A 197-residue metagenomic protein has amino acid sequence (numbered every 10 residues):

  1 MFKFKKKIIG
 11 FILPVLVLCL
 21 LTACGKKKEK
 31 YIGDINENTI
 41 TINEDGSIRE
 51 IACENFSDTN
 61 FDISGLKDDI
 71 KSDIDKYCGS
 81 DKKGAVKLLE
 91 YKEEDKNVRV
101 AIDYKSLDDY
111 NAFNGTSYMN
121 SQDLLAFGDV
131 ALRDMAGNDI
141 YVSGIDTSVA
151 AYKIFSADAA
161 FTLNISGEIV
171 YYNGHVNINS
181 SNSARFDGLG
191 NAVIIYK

Functional and structural regions predicted by a protein language model:
F2-I12: Bacterial N-terminal signal peptides that target proteins for export
L20-A23: C-terminal motif of bacterial Sec signal peptides marking the signal peptidase cleavage site
G25-K27: Bacterial signal peptide processing site
I32-E90: N-terminal Sec/ER secretory leader and immediately downstream segment of secreted/extracellular precursors
K92-K197: Mature, soluble, non-transmembrane domains
